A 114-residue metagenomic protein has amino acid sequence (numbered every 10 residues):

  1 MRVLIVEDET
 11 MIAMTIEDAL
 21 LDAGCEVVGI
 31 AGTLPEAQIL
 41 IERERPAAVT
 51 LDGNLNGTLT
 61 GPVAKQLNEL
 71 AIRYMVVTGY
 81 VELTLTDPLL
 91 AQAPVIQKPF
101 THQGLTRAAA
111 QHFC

Functional and structural regions predicted by a protein language model:
E7: Conserved acidic carboxylate
T10, G32-E36, Q103: Acidic phosphotransfer microenvironment of two-component signaling modules
T10-G29: Two-component/phosphorelay signaling modules centered on CheY-like receiver
I30-A48: Acidic, metal-coordinating helix/loop segments flanking the phosphotransfer/catalytic sites of two-component signaling
L51-N68: Conserved phosphotransfer microenvironments
M75-T78: Hydrophobic/aromatic residues positioned on beta-strands within the core alpha/beta folds
T84, F100-F113: C-terminal output helix
